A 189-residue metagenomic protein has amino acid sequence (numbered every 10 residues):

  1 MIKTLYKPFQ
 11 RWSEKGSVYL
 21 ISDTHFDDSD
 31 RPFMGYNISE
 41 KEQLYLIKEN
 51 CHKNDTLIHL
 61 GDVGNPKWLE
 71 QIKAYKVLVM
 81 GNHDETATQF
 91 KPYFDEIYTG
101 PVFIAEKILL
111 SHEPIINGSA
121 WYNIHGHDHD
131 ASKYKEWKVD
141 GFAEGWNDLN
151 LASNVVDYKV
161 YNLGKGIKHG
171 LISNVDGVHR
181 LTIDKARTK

Functional and structural regions predicted by a protein language model:
M1-W68, N154, L163-K168, K189: N-terminal active-site segment of His-dependent metallophosphoesterases
K15-G16, K53-T56, A74-Y75, E106 (+1 more regions): Short coil/turn segments at beta-strand junctions that form active-site/ligand-binding loops
R31-P32, Q71, F90, E136: Hydrophobic alpha-helical membrane-insertion segments
G61-D62, L78-N82: Short helix-loop-helix/strand-helix junction enriched in hydrophobic and basic residues
V77, D84, T88-K189: Conserved beta-sheet core of the metallophosphoesterase superfamily
